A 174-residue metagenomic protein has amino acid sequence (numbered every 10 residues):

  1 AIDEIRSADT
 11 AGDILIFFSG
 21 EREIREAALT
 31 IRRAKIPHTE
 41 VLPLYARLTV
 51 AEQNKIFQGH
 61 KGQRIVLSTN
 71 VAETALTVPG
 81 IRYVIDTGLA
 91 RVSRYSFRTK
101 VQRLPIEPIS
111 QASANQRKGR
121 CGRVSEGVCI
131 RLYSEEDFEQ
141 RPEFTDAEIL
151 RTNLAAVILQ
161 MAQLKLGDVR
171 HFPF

Functional and structural regions predicted by a protein language model:
A1-F174: P-loop NTPase motor module signature
